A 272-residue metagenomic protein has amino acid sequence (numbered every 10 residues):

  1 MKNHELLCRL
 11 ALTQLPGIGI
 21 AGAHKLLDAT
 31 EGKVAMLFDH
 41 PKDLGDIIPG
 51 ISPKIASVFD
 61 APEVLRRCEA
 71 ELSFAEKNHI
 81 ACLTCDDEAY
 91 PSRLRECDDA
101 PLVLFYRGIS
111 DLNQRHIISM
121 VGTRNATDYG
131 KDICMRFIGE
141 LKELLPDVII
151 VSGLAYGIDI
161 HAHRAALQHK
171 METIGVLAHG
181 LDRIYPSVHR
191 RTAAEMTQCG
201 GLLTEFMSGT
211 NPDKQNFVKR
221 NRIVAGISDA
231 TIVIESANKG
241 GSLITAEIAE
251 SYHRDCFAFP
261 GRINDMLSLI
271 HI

Functional and structural regions predicted by a protein language model:
M1-E143: Short, positively charged patches
M1-N3, T84-I270: Glycine-biased, small-residue-rich flexible motifs in mid-sequence functional cores and linkers
